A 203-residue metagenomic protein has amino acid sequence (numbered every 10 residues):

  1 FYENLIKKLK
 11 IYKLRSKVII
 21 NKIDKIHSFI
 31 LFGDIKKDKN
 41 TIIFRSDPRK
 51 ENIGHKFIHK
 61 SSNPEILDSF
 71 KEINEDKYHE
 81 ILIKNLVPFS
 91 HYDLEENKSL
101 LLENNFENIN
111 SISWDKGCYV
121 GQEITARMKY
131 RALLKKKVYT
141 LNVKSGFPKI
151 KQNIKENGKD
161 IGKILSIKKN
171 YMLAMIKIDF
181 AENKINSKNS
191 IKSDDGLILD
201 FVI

Functional and structural regions predicted by a protein language model:
F1-I203: Basic, glycine/lysine-rich polyanion-binding surfaces/domains
